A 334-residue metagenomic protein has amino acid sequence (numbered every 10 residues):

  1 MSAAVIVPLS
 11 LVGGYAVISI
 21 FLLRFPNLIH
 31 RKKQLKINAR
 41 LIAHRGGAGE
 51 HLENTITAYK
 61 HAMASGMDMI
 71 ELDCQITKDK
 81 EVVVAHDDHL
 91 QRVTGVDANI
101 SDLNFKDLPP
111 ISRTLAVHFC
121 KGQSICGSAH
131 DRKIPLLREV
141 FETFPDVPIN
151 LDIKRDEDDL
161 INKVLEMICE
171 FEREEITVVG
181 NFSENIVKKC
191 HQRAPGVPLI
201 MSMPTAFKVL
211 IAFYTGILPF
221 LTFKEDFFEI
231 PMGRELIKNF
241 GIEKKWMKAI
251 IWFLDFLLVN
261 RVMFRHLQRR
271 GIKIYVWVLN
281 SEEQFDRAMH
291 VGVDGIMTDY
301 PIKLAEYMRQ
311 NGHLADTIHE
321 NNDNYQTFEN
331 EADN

Functional and structural regions predicted by a protein language model:
S2-K33, N38-A39, H86-S202, I217-R270 (+1 more regions): Metal-dependent phosphodiesterase/phospholipase catalytic core, i.e., the His/Asp/Glu-rich active-site region
F25-H51, I56-Y59: N-terminal signal-anchor transmembrane helix
R45-G46, E53-T55, N181, P204 (+1 more regions): Glycine-rich beta-to-alpha transition loops that act as phosphate-gripper elements at the mouths of alpha/beta enzyme
A58-I76, F223-F228: Catalytic domains of carbohydrate-active enzymes, especially glycoside hydrolases
E175-V178, G196-A206, G295-D299, G312-E320: Short hydrophobic/aromatic-enriched beta-strand-loop microsegments
K188, S281-V293: Catalytic cores of alpha/beta
M289, P301-T327: C-terminal helical cap(s) of enzyme catalytic domains, especially alpha/beta-barrels
